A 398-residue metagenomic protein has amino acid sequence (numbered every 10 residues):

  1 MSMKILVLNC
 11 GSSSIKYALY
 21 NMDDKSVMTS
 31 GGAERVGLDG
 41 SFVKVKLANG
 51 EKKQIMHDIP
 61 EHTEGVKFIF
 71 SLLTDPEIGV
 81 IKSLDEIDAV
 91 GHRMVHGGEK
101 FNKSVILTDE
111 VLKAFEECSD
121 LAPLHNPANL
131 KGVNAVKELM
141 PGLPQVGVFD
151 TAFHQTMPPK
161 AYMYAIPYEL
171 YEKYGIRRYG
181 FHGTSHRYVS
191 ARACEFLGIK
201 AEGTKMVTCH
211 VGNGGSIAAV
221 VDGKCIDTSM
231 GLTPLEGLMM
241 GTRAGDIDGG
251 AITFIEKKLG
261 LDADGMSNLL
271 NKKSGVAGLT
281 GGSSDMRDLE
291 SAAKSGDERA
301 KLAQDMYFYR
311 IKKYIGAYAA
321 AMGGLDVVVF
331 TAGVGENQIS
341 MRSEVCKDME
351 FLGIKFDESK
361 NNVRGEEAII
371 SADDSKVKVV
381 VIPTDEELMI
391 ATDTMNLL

Functional and structural regions predicted by a protein language model:
I5, S14-P60, G231: Short glycine-rich, Thr/Ser-proximal phosphate-binding strand/loop in the N-terminal lobe of ATP-dependent enzymes
G11, H92-V95, V211, L325 (+1 more regions): Glycine-rich beta-strand-to-loop/alpha-helix junction loops that act as flexible
L72-I87, A193-K200, I315-D326: Phosphate/pyrophosphate-binding loops at sites that engage ATP/ADP/AMP, CoA/4′-phosphopantetheine, polyphosphate
L73, E77-H125, V146, F153-A161: Short beta-strand-loop/turn "lid" adjacent to the catalytic site in phosphate-handling enzymes
F153-E256: Glycine-rich phosphate-binding loop of actin/hexokinase-like ATP-binding domains
V221, D227-D262, N268, A332-V363: Catalytic phosphate/nucleotide-handling subdomain of diverse soluble enzymes
N268, G275-L279, M286-A321: Adenine-nucleotide phosphate-binding core of ATP-dependent small-molecule kinases
K301, D305-A321, L325, G335-L398: Internal helix-turn-beta structural module
